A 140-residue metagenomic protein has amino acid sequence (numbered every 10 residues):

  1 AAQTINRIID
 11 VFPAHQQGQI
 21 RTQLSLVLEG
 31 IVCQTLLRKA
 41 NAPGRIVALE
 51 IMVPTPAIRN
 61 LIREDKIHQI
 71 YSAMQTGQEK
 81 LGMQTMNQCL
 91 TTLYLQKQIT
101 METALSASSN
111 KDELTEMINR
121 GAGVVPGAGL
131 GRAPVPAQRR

Functional and structural regions predicted by a protein language model:
A1-R140: Short, flexible helix-loop junctions that flank or precede catalytic/ligand sites
